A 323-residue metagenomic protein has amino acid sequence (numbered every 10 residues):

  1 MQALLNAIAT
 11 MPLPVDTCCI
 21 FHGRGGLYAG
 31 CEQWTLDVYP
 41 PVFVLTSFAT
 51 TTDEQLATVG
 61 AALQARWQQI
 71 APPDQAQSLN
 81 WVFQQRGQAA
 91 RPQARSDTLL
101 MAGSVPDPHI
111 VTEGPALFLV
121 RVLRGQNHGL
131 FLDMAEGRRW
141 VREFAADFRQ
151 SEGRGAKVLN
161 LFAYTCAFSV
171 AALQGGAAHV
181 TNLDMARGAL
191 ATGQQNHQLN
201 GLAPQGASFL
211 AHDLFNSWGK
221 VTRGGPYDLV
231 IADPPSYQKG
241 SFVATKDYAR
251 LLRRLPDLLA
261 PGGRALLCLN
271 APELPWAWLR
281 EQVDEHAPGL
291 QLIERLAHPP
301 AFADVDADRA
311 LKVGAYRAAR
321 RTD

Functional and structural regions predicted by a protein language model:
M1-V42, F48-A49: Non-catalytic accessory regions of SAM-dependent methyltransferases
A29-G30, T35, V59-L132, R139: Non-catalytic substrate-recognition/targeting regions of SAM-dependent transferases
E152-Y164: Conserved class I S-adenosyl-L-methionine
T165-A177: Conserved SAM-binding loop of SAM-dependent methyltransferases across substrates and taxa, primarily the Class I
H179-D184: Conserved SAM-binding motif I beta-strand of class I
M185-I231: S-adenosyl-L-methionine
L214-P288: S-adenosylmethionine
R264-D323: C-terminal catalytic and target-recognition region of SAM-dependent MTase-like enzymes, primarily methyltransferases
